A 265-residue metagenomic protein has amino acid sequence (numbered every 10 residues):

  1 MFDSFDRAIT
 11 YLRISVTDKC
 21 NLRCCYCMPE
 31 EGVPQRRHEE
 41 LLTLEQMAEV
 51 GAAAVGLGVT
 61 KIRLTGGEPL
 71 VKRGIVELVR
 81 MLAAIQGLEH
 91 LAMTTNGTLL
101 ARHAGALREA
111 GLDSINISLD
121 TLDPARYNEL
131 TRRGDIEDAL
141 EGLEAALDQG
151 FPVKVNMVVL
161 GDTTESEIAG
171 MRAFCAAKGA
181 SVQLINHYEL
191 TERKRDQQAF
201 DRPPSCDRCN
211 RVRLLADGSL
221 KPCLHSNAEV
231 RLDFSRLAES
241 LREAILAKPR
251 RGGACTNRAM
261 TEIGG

Functional and structural regions predicted by a protein language model:
M1-R13, R23-C25, R250, T256-G265: N-terminal [4Fe-4S]-dependent radical SAM core
S4-L42: Canonical Radical SAM [4Fe-4S] cluster-binding loop centered on the CxxxCxxC motif and its immediate flanking residues
G32-R37, D123-L130, R193-D196: A short acidic, helix-capping loop that chelates divalent metal ions and anchors anionic groups
L41-L64, E68-S166: Radical SAM/AdoMet-radical enzyme domain recognition
A125, G161-E165, K178, Q183-Q197 (+1 more regions): Flexible glycine/acidic-rich beta-alpha junction loops that bind and position SAM and/or redox cofactors in anaerobic
F151, E165-A180: Basic phosphate/pyrophosphate-binding loop/patch that engages nucleotide-derived ligands
Y188-G265: Accessory C-terminal segments flanking Radical SAM cores
